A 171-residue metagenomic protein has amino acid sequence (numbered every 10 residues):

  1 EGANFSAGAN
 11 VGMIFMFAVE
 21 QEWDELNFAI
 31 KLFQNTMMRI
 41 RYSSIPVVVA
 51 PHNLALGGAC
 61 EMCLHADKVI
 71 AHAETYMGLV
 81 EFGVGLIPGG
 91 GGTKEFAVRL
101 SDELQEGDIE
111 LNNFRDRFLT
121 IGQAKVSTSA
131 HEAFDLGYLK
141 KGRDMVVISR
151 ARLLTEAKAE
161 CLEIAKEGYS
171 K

Functional and structural regions predicted by a protein language model:
E1-Q21, Q34-A50, H72-Y76: A structural preference for short, pocket-lining loop segments at secondary-structure junctions
A3-G8, A55-A59, G78-L79, L86 (+2 more regions): Flexible loop/turn segments at secondary-structure boundaries
N10, M62-C63, A133: Hydrophobic/aromatic residues within transmembrane alpha-helices of multi-pass small-molecule transporters
Q21-A29: A short acidic, glycine-rich active-site loop that binds or catalyzes chemistry on phosphate/adenosine moieties
F28-K31, T36, G85-G89: Phosphate/pyrophosphate-binding betaalpha-module
V48-L56, I121-K125: Glycine-rich beta-to-alpha transition loops that act as phosphate-gripper elements at the mouths of alpha/beta enzyme
L56-R115: CoA-thioester-processing core
S101-K171: Amphipathic alpha-helical segments at domain termini/boundaries
